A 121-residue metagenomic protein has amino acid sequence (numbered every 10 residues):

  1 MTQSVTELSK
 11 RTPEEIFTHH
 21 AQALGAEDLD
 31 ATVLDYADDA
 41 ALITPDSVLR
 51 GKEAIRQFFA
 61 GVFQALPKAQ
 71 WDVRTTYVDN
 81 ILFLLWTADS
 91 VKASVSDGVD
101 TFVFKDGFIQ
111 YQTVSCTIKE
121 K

Functional and structural regions predicted by a protein language model:
M1-L34: Short, low-complexity N-terminal intrinsically disordered segments enriched in polar/charged residues
T2-L8, Q22, I43, R56-K121: A beta-strand edge to alpha-helix "cap/lid" segment located at domain peripheries
P13, F17, K52-I55, V95: A structural signal for well-ordered alpha-helical scaffolds and beta->alpha junctions
L29-V33, D38, K52, R56: An amphipathic alpha-helix signature
A41, L49: A short, conserved beta-strand element in the Rossmann-like catalytic core that flanks the donor/metal-binding loop
